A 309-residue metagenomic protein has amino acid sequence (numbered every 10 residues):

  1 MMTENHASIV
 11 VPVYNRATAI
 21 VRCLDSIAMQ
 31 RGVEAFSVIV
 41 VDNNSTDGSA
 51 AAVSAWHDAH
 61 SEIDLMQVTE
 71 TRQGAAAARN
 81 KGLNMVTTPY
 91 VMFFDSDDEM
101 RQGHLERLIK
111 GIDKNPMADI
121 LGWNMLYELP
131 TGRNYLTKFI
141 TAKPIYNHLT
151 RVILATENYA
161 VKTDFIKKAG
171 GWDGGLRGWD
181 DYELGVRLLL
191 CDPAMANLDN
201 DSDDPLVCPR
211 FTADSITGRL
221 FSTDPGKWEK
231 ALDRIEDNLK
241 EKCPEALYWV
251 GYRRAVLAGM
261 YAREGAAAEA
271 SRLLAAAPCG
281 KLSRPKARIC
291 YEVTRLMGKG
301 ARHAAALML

Functional and structural regions predicted by a protein language model:
M1-M2, A35, A262-L309: Membrane-interface aromatic/basic loop that binds lipid-linked glycans or pyrophosphate carriers, typified by
A19, S26, D42-A52, R72 (+1 more regions): A conserved acidic beta->alpha catalytic loop
D25-A35: Short, acidic, metal-binding catalytic loop of nucleotide-sugar glycosyltransferases
E62, R101, L105-F165: Flexible acidic/His/Gly-enriched loops in nucleotide-sugar-dependent glycosyltransferase catalytic domains
E70-V86: Glycine-rich, basic loop-to-helix element that forms the pyrophosphate-binding segment of sugar-nucleotide handling
V91: Short aromatic/hydrophobic "clamp" motif used to bind/position activated sugar donors
G178-V186: Acidic donor-binding loop at a coil-to-helix junction in glycosyltransferase catalytic cores that engages
D192, D204-A213, G218-E245, A267-C279: Catalytic core of nucleotide-sugar-dependent glycosyltransferases
